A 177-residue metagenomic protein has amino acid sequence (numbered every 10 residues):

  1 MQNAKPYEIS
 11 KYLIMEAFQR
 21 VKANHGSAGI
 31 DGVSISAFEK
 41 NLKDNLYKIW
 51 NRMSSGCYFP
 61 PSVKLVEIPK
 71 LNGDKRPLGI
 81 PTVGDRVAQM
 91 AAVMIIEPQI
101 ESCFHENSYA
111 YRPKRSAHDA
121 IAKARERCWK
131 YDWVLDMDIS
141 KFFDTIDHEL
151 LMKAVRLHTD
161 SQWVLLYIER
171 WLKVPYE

Functional and structural regions predicted by a protein language model:
M1-K43, Y47: Non-catalytic, polymerase-adjacent accessory regions of viral genome-replication enzymes
P6, A23, E97, D144 (+1 more regions): Amphipathic alpha-helical interaction elements
S10-G26, V63-L65, M94-Q99, W129 (+1 more regions): Short, compositionally biased low-complexity segments
K22-S36, P69-L78, H105-E106: Glycine-/proline-rich flexible loop or hinge segments
D31-E39, P81, K114, T145 (+1 more regions): Conserved phosphate/pyrophosphate-binding and hydrolysis machinery centered on Walker-type P-loop NTPases, extending
E39-N51, A91, T159: A short, contiguous, amphipathic alpha-helix enriched in charged residues
R52-E67, L71, E106-S108, R112-E177: Conserved polymerase palm-domain catalytic core
K75-F104: Conserved pre-motif C helix in the palm subdomain of viral-like polymerases
